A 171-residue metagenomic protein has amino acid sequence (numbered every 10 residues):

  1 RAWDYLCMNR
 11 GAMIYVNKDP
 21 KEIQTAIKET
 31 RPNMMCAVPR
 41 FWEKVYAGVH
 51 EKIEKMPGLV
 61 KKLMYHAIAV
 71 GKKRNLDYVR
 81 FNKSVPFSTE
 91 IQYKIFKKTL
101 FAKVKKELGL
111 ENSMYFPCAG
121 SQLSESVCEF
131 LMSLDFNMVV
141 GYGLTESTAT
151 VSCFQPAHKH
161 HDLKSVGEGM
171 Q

Functional and structural regions predicted by a protein language model:
R1-K98, N112, N137: Conserved AMP-binding/adenylation subdomain of ANL enzymes
W3, F101, C128: Generic structural marker for isolated residues within well-ordered, non-membrane alpha-helices of soluble domains
M8, K106, M132: Short polybasic/polar patches that bind polyanions
Y15, T89-K94, N112-Q171: Conserved ATP-binding loop and adjacent catalytic segment of the adenylate-forming AMP-binding
I27, E107-E111, G167: Solvent-exposed alpha-helices and their adjacent loops that cap or buttress functional pockets in soluble metabolic
N75, L108, K159-H161: Structural motif corresponding to the C-terminal cap of alpha-helices
T99-S113: Membrane-proximal helix-turn-helix segments that form the acceptor-binding/catalytic region of lipid-linked
